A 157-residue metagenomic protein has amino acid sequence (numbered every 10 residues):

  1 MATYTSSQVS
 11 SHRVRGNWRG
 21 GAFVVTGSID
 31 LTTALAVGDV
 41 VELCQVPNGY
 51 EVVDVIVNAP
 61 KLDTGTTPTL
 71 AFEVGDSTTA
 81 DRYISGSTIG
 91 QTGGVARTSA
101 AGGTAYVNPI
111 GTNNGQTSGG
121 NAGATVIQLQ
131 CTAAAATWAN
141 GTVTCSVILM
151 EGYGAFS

Functional and structural regions predicted by a protein language model:
A2-S157: Surface-exposed, low-hydrophobicity beta-strand/loop segments enriched in small/polar/acidic residues
